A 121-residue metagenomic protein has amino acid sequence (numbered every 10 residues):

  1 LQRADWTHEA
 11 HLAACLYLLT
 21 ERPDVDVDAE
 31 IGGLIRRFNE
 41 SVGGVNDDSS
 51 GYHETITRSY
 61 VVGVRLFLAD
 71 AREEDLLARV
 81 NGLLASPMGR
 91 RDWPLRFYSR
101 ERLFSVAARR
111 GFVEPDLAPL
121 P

Functional and structural regions predicted by a protein language model:
L1-E73: Conserved, aromatic- and glycine-enriched, well-ordered alpha/beta core segments that occur as contiguous structural
G51-P121: A charged, amphipathic interaction segment
